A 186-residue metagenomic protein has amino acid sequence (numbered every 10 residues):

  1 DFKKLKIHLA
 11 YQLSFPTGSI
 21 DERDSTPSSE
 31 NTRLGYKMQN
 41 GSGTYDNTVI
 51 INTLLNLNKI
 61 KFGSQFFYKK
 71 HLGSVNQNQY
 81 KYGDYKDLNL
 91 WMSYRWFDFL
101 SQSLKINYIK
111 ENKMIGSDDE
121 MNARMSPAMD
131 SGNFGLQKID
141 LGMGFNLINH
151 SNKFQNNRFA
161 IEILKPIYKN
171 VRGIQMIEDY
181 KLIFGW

Functional and structural regions predicted by a protein language model:
D1-Q77: Outer-membrane pore/translocation modules
Q77-W186: Outer membrane beta-barrel transmembrane domains
